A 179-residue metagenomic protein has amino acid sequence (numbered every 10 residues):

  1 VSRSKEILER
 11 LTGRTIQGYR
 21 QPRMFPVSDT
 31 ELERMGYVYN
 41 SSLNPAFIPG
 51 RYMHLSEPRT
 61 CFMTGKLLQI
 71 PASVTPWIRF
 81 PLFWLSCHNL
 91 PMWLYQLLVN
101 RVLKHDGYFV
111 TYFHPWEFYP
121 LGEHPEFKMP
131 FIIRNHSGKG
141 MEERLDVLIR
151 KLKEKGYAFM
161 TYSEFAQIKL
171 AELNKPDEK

Functional and structural regions predicted by a protein language model:
V1-L8: An active-site-proximal "capping" alpha-helix that borders the catalytic cofactor pocket
K5, D29-E33, D146-R150: Non-transmembrane alpha-helical segments in soluble domains of secreted/periplasmic/extracellular proteins
I7, I70, W77, H88 (+2 more regions): Amphipathic, alpha-helical segments enriched in basic
E9, R14-Y112, K155: Active-site-adjacent pocket scaffolds in enzyme catalytic domains
M92-K179: C-terminal domain-boundary segment and adjacent tail
